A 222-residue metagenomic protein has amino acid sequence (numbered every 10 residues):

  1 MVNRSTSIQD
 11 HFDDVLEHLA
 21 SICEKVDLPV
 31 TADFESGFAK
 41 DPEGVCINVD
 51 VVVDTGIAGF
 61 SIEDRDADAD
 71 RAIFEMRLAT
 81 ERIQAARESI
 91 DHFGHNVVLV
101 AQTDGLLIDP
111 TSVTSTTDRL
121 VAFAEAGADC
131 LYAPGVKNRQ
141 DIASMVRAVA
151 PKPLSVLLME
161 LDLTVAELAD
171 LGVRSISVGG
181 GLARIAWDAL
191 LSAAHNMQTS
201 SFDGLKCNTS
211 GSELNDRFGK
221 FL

Functional and structural regions predicted by a protein language model:
M1-V156, D162-V178, I185-W187, L191: Alpha/beta enzyme core
G181-L222: Extended, intrinsically disordered, low-complexity segments
